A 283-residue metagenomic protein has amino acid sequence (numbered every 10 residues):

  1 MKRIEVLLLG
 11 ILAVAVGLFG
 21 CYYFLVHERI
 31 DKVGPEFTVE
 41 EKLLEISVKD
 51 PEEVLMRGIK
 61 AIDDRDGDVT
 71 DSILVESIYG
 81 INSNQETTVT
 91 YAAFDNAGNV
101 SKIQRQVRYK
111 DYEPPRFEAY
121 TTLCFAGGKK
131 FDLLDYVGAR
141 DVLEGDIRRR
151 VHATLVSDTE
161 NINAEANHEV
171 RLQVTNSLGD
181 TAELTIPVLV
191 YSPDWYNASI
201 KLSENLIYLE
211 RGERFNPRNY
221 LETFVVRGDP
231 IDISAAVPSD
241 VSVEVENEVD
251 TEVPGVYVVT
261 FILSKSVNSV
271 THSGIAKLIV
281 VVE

Functional and structural regions predicted by a protein language model:
M1-L12, D64-R105, E144-V190, R227-E283: Serine/threonine-rich, repeat-prone extracellular segments and beta-strand-based repeat modules of secreted/surface
E5-V6, Y23-V26: N-terminal membrane-anchoring alpha-helices
V14-F24: Hydrophobic alpha-helical membrane-insertion segments, chiefly the h-region of N-terminal signal peptides
Y23-F24, G80, A92, K110 (+5 more regions): Compositionally biased, intrinsically disordered low-complexity regions enriched in proline and serine
L25-D66, E113-D146, Y196-S234: Solvent-exposed, low-complexity, repeat-rich "mucin-like" stalks and linkers
R29-D31, R108-Y112, L189-P193, V281: Flexible, low-complexity linkers/stalks enriched in Thr/Pro that connect modular domains
P193-D194, E213, P217, L221 (+2 more regions): A broadly tuned "polar low-complexity/structure-edge" signature
